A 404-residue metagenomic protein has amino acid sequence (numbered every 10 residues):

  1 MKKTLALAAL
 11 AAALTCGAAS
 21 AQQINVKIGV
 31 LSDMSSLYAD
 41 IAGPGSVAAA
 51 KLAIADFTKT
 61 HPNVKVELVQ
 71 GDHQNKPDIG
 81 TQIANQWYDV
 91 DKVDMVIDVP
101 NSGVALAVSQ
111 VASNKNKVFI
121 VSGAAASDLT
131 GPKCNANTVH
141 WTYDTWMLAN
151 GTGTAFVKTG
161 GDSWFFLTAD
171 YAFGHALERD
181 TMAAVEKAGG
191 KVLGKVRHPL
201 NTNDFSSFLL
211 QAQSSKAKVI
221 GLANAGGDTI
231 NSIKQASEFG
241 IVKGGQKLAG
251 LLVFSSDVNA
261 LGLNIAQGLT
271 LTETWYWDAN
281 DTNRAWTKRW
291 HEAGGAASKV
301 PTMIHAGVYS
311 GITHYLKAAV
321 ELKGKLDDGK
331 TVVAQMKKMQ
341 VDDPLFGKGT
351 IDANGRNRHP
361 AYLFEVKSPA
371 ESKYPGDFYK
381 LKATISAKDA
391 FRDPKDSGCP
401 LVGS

Functional and structural regions predicted by a protein language model:
M1-A21: Gram-negative bacterial Sec-dependent N-terminal signal peptides
A19-V30, K59-K65, V157-D162: Immediate post-signal peptide segment of exported/extracytoplasmic ligand-binding proteins
N25, G29-K51, G71-D78, P100-N101 (+2 more regions): Extracytoplasmic "Venus flytrap"
V26, Q340-S404: Solvent-exposed, acidic/polar segments of extracytosolic/periplasmic ligand-binding ectodomains
D40-S46, D56, T60-G131, W141 (+2 more regions): Beta-alpha junction/loop-to-helix N-cap segments that form part of ligand/metal-binding clefts
V93-V196, Q246-G268: Extracytoplasmic ligand/sensor domains, especially the bilobed periplasmic-binding protein
E178-T274: Extracellular/periplasmic bilobed ligand-binding domains
I233-S310, A319-L326, D377-G403: Extracellular/periplasmic periplasmic-binding protein-like sensory domains
